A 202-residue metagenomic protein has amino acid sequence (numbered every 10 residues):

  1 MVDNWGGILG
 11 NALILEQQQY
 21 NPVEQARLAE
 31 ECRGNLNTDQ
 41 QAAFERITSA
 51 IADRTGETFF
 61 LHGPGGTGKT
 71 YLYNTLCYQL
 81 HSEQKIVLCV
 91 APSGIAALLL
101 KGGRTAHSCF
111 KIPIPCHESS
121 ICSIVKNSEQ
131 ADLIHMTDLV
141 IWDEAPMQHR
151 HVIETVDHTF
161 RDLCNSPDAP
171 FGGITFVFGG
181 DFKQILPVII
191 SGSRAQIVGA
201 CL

Functional and structural regions predicted by a protein language model:
M1-L202: Conserved ATP-binding/catalytic motifs of P-loop helicase motor domains
